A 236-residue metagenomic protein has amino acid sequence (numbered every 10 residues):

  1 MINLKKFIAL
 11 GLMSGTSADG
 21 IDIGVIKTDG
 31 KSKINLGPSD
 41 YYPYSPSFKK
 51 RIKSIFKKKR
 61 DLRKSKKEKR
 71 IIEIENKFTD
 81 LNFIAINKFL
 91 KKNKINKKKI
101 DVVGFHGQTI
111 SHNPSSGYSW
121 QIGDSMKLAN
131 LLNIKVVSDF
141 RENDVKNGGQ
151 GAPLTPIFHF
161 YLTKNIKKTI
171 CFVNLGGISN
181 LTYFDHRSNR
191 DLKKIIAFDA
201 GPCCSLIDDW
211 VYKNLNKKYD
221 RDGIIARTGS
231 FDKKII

Functional and structural regions predicted by a protein language model:
M1-F7, S32-K33, K91-K92, K98-K99 (+1 more regions): Short, Lys/Arg-enriched, disordered terminal segments
I2-P43: N-terminal phosphate-binding or glycine-rich loops at protein starts, especially the Walker A/P-loop of NTPases
I8, F78-A85, D124, T155 (+2 more regions): General structural feature for long, well-ordered alpha-helical segments within catalytic domains of soluble enzymes
A9-M13, K99-G104, I170-N174, A197: Short glycine-aspartate micro-motif
D19-I21, I26, P38-S54, N130-L131 (+2 more regions): Glycine-rich phosphate-binding loop plus the immediately following alpha-helix
K27-I84: Glycine-rich nucleotide/cofactor/substrate-binding loop typically near the N-terminus or early in the first domain
R63-S125: Short beta-strand-loop/turn "lid" adjacent to the catalytic site in phosphate-handling enzymes
K99-I157: Glycine-rich phosphate-binding loop and adjoining helix at the ATP-binding site of ATP-dependent phosphoryl-transfer
